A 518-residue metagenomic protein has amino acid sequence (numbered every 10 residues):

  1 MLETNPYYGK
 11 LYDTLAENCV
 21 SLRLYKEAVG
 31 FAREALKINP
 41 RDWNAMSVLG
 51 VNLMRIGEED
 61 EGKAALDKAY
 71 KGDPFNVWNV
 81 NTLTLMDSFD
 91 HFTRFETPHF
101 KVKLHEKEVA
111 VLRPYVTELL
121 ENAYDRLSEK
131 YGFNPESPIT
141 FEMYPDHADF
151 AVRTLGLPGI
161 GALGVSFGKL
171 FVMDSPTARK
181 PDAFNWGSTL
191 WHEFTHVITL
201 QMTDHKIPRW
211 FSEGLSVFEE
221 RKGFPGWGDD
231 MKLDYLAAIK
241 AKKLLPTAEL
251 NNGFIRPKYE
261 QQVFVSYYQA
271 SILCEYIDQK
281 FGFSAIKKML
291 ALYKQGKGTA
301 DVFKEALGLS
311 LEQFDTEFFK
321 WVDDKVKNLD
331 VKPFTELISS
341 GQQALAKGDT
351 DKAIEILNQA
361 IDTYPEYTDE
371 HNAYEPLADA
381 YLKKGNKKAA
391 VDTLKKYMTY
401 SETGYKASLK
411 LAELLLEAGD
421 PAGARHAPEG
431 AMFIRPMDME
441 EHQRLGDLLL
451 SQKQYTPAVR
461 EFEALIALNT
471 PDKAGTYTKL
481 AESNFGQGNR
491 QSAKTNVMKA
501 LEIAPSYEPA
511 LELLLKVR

Functional and structural regions predicted by a protein language model:
M1-L49, L53, F224-S284, I356-Q359 (+3 more regions): Ordered, small/hydrophobic-rich secondary-structure cores
M1-M86, G341-A344, A353, P376-A378 (+2 more regions): Alpha-helical protein-protein interaction scaffolds
E3, F92-R209, L215, E219-G228 (+4 more regions): Juxtacatalytic substrate-recognition/specificity segment
Y7, G30-E34, E61-K68, Q261-V265 (+6 more regions): Beta/coil-rich, acidic/histidine-enriched accessory regions frequently appended to metallopeptidases
E27, E61-A64, W78, V111 (+19 more regions): Extracytoplasmic/secreted proteins, especially bacterial periplasmic and envelope-associated proteins
M54-R55, K71-P74, E121-G132, T195-D204 (+13 more regions): Sec-exported extracytoplasmic/periplasmic mature domains
K71-K107, G486, Q491-R518: Terminal, low-structured helical/coil segments at or just beyond the last alpha-helical repeat
